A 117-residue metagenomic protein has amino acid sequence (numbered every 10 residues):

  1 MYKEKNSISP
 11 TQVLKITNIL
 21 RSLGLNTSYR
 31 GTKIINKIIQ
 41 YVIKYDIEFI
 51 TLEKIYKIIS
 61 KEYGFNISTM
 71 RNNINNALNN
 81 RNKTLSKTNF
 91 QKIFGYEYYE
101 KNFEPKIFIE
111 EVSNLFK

Functional and structural regions predicted by a protein language model:
M1-K57: AAA+ P-loop NTPase domains with strong preference for DNA replication initiators and clamp-loader complexes
N36-K37, N75, N79: C-terminal helical "lid" of AAA+/P-loop NTPase domains
K61-Y63, N72-N75, K83-K117: C-terminal engagement/docking regions of AAA+ P-loop ATPases
S68: Recognition helix of helix-turn-helix DNA-binding domains
